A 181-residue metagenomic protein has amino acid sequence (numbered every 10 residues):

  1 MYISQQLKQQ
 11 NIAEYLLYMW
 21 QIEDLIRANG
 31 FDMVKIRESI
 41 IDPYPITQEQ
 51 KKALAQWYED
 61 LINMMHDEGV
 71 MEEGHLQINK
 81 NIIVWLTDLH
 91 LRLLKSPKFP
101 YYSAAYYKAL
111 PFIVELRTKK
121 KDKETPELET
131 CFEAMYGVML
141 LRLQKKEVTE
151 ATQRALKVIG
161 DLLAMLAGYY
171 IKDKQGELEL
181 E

Functional and structural regions predicted by a protein language model:
Y2-E73: N-terminal interaction modules that seed assembly of large macromolecular complexes
I3, P45, A53, I62-H66 (+6 more regions): A structural motif
K8-N11, Q50, L54, H75-I78 (+4 more regions): Residue-level recognition of alpha-helical structural elements
M33-R37, Y58-M65, Y106-V114, M135-M139: Extended amphipathic alpha-helical scaffold segments
E38-S39, K80, Y107, Q153: Short, charged, amphipathic alpha-helical segments
W57-D60, I82-W85, K108, F112 (+2 more regions): Charge-rich, solvent-exposed alpha-helical interaction surfaces
L76-Y136: A charged, amphipathic interaction segment
V114-E181: Glycine-rich, aromatic-bearing surface loops/beta-hairpins
